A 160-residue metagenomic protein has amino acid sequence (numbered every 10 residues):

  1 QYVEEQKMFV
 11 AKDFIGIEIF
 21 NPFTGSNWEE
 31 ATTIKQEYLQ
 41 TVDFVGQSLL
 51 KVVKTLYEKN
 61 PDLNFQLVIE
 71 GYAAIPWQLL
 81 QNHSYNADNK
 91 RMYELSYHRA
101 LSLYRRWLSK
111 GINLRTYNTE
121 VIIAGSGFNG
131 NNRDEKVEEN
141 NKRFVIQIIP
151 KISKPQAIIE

Functional and structural regions predicted by a protein language model:
Q1-F65, P76-L80, K151-E160: Periplasmic peptidoglycan-binding/tethering modules of Gram-negative envelope proteins
A31-Q36, F65, E70-S153, A157-I158: Periplasmic OmpA-like peptidoglycan-binding domain that tethers envelope proteins to the cell wall
